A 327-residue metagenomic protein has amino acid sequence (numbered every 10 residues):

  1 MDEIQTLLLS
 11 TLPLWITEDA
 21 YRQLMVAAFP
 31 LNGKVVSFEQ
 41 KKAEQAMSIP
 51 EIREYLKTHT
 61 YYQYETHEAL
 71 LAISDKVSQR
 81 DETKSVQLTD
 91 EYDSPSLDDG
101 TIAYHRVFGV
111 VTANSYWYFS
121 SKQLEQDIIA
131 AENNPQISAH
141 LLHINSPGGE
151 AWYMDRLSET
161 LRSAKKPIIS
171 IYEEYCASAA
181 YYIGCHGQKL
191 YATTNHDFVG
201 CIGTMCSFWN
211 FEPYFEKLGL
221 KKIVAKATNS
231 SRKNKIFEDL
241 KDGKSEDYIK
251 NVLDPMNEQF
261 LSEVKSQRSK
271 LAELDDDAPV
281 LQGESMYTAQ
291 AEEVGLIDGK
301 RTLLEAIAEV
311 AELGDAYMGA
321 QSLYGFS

Functional and structural regions predicted by a protein language model:
M1-H196, I202-S327: N-terminal organellar transit peptides
